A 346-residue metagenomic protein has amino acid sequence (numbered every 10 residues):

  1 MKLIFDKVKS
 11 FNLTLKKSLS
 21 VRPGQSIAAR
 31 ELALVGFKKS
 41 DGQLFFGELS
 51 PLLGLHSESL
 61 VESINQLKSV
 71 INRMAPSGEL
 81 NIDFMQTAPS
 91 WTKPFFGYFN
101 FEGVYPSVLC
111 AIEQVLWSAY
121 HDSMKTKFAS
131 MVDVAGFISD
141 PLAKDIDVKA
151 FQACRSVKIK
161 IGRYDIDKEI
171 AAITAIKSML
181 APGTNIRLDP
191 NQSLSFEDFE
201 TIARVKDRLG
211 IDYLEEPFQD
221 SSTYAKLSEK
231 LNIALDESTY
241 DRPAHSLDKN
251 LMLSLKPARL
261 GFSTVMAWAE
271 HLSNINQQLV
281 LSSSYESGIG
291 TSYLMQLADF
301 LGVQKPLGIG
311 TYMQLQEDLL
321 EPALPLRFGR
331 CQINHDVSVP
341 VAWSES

Functional and structural regions predicted by a protein language model:
K2-I186, N191-F196, E200, R204-D207 (+1 more regions): N-terminal capping/lid subdomain adjacent to the active-site entrance of alpha/beta enzymes
V8-T14, E113, L209-I211, E229-N232 (+2 more regions): Short linear motifs at secondary-structure transitions and domain/linker junctions
E48, E113, E169, E215-E216 (+2 more regions): Acidic-residue sensor for enzyme active/binding pockets
F128-V134, A153-R155, P182-T184, G210-D212 (+4 more regions): Short, well-ordered coil/turn segments that N-cap beta-strands
F137-S139, V157-I166, N185-Q192, L209-S221 (+3 more regions): Catalytic beta/alpha-barrel core
Q219-S222, K226-N232, T239-P340: Shared catalytic-loop signature of beta/alpha-barrel
